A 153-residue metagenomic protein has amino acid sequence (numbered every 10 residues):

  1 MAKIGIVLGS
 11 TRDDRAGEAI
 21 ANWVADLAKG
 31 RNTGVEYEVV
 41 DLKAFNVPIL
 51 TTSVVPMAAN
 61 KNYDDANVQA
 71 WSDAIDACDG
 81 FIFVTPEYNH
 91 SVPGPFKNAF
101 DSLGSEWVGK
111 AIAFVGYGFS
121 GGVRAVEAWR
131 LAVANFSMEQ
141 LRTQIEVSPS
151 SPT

Functional and structural regions predicted by a protein language model:
M1-T85, S91-K97, S102: N-terminal beta1-alpha1-beta2 submodule of the flavodoxin-like/Rossmannoid cofactor-binding fold
A16, E87, A128, P152: Residue-level recognition of oxygen-bearing side chains
E38-T51, F136-T153: Mobile beta-alpha loop/short-helix "lid" or hinge segments that flank ligand
V40-A44, S72-C78, Y117-R124, S148-T153: Low-complexity, flexible helical/coil segments
T85-P86, A111: Short, proline-centered helix/strand-breaking motifs
N89-H90, G121: Glycine-rich nucleotide phosphate-binding loop and flanking beta-alpha elements of Rossmann-like dinucleotide-binding
V108-S150: Short, glycine-/small-residue-rich phosphate/pyrophosphate-handling segment
